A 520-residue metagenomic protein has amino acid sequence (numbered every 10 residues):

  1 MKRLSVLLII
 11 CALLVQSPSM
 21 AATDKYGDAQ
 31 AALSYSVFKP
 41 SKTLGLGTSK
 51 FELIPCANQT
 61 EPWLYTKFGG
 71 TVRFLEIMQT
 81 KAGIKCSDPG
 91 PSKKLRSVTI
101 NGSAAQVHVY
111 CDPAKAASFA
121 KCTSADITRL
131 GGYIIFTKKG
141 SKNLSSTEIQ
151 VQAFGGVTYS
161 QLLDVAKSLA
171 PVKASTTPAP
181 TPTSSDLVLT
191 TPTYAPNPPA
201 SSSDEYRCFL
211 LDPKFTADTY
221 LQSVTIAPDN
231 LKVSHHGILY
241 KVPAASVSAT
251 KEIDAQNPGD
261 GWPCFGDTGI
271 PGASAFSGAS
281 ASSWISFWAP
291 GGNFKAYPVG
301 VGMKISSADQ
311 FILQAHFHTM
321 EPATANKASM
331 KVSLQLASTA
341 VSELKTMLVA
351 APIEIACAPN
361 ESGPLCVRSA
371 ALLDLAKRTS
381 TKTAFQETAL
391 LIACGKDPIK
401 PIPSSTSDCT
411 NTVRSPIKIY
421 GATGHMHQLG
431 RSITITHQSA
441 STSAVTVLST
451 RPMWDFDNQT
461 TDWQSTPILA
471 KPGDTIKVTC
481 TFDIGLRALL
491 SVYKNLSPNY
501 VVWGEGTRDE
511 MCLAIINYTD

Functional and structural regions predicted by a protein language model:
M1-L4: Positively charged n-region of N-terminal signal peptides that target proteins for export
L7-V15: Bacterial N-terminal signal peptides
L14, Q59, G83, P89 (+12 more regions): General secretory precursor processing signal
S17-A21: Sec/Tat signal peptide C-region and signal peptidase I cleavage site
A22-T147: Short, solvent-exposed recognition patches
Y35-L53, A166-P171, V224, H236 (+1 more regions): Short conserved aromatic/hydrophobic patches within beta-strands of well-structured domains
L144-T176: Surface-exposed amphipathic alpha-helical segments
T176-D520: Beta-strand-centric surfaces of beta-sandwich/beta-rich domains
